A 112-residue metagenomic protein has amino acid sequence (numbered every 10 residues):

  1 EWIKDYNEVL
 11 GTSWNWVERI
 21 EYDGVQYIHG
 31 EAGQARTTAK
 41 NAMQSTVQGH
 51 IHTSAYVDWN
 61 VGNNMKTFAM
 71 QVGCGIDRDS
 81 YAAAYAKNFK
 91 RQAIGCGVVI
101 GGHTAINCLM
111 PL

Functional and structural regions predicted by a protein language model:
E1, D5, I106-L112: Short, solvent-exposed coil/turn linker segments
E1-W16: Active-site neighborhood of divalent metal-dependent phosphoester bond hydrolases
E21-M110: Conserved beta-sheet core of the metallophosphoesterase superfamily
